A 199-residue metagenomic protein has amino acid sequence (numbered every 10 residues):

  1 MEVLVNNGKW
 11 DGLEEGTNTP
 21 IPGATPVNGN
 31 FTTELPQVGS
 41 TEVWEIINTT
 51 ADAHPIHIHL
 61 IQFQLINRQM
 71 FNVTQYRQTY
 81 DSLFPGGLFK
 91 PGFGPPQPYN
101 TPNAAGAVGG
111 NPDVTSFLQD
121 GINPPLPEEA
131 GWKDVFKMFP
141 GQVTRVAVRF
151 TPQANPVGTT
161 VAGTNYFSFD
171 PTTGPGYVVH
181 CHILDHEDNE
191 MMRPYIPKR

Functional and structural regions predicted by a protein language model:
M1-S168, I183: Edge beta-strand plus adjacent loop/short-helix module at the start of the mature soluble/periplasmic domain
V143, G174-G176: Extracellular Ig-like/FN3 beta-sandwich strand-entry sites
H186: Short functional micro-motifs and their immediate structural scaffolds
E190-R199: Short beta-strand elements
